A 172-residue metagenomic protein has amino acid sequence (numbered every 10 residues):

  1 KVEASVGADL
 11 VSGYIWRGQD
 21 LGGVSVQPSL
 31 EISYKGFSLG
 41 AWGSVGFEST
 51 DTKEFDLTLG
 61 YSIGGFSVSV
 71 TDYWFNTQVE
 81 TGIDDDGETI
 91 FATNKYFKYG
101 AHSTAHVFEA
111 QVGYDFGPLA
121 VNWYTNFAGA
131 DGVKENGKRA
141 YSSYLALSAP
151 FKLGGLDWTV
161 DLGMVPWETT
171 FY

Functional and structural regions predicted by a protein language model:
K1-Y172: Outer-membrane beta-barrel proteins
